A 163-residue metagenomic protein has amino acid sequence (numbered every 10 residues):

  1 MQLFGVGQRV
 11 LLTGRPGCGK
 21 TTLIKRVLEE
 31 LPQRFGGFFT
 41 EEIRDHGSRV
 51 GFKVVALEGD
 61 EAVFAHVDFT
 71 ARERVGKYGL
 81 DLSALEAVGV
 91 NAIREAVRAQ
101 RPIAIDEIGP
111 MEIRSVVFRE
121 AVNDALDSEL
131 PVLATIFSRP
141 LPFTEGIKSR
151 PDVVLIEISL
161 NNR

Functional and structural regions predicted by a protein language model:
M1-G7: Phosphate-binding P-loop
L12: Hydrophobic anchor at the beta1->P-loop junction of P-loop NTPases
R15: P-loop (Walker A) phosphate-binding loop of NTP-binding proteins
K20: Conserved lysine of the Walker
L23-I24, L28: Post-Walker A alpha-helix
E29-V75: N-terminal phosphate/diphosphate-binding loop that engages ATP/GTP or pyrophosphate donors across diverse enzyme folds
V55-R101: Helix-adjacent hinge/juxtasegments
I93-V97, G109-R163: Replace "adjacent to P-loop NTPase cores in ATP/GTP-dependent enzymes" with "adjacent to NTP-binding cores
